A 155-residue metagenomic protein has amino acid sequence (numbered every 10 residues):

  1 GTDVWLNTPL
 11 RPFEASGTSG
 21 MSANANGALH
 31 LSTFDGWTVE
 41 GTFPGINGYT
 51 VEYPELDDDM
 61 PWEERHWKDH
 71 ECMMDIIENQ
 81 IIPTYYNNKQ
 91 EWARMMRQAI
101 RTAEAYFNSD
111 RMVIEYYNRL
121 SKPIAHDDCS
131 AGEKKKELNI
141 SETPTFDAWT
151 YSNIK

Functional and structural regions predicted by a protein language model:
G1-Y106, D110-R111, E115-I124, D128-A131: Catalytic binding pocket for nucleotide-activated donors in carbohydrate/polymer assembly enzymes
S130-K155: Surface beta-strand/loop "capping" patches
